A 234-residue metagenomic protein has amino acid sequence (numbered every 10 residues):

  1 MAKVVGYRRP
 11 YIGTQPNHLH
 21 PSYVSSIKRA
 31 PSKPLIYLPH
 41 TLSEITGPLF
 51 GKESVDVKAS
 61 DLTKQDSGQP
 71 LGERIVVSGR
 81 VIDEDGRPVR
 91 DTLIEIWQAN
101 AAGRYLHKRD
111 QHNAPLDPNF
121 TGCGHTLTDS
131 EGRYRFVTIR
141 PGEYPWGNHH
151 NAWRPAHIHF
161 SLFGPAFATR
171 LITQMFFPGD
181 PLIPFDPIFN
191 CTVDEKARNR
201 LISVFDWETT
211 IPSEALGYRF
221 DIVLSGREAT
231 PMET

Functional and structural regions predicted by a protein language model:
M1-T234: Beta-strand-dominated extracellular/periplasmic modules and repeats in secreted or surface-exposed proteins
